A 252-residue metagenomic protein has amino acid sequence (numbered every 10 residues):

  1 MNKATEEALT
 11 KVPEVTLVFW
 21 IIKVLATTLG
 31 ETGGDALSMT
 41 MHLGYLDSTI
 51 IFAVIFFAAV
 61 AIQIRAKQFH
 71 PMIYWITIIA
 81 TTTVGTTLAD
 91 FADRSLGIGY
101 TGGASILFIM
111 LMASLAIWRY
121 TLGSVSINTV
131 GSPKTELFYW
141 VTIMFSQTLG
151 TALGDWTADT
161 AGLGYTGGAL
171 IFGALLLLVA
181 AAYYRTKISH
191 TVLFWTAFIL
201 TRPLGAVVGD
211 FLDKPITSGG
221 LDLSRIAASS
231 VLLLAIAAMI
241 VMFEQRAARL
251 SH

Functional and structural regions predicted by a protein language model:
M1-H252: Polytopic alpha-helical membrane proteins, predominantly small-molecule transporters/carriers
